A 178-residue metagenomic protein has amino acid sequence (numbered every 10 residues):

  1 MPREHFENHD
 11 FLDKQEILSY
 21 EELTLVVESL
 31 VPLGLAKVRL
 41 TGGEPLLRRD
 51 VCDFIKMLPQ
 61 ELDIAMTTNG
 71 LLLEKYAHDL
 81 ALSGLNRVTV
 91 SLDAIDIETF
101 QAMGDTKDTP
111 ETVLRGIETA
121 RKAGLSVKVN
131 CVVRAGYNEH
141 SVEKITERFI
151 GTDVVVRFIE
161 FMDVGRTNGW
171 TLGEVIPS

Functional and structural regions predicted by a protein language model:
M1-H5, L92-A94, E160: Short, small-residue-rich loop/turn micro-motifs
M1-L18: Canonical Radical SAM [4Fe-4S] cluster-binding loop centered on the CxxxCxxC motif and its immediate flanking residues
F6-F11, I95-I97, D163-G165: A short, flexible beta-alpha/helix-coil linker loop
E7-N8, R48-R49, E74, G165-R166: Short, solvent-exposed loop/turn segments at secondary-structure junctions
D13-K14, Q101-D105, N168-L172: Short, solvent-exposed loop/turn segments at secondary-structure boundaries
I17-R39, L47-F149: Radical SAM/AdoMet-radical enzyme domain recognition
E44: Conserved G/P- and acidic residue-centered "switch" motifs that form tight phosphate/ATP-binding loops in soluble
G136-Y137, R157-S178: Flexible glycine/acidic-rich beta-alpha junction loops that bind and position SAM and/or redox cofactors in anaerobic
